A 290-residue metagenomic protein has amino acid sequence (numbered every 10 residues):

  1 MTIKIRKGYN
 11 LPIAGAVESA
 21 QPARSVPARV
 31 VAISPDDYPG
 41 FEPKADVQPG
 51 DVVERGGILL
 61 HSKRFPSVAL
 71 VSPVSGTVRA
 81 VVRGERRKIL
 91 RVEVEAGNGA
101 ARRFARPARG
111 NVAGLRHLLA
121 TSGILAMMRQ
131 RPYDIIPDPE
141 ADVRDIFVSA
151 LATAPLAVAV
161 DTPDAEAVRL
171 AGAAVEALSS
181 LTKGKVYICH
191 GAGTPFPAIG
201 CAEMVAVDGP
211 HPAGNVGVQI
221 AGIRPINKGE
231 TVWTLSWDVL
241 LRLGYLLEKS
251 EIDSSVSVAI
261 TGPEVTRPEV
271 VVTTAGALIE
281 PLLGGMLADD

Functional and structural regions predicted by a protein language model:
M1-D46: N-terminal, Lys/Arg-enriched amphipathic/low-complexity engagement segments that precede the first folded domain
F41, V47, R64-S67, R267: Short, solvent-exposed loop/turn positions at domain surfaces that link secondary-structure elements or cap domain
D46, V52, A69-S72, V272: Residue-level "contact hotspot" at macromolecular interaction interfaces
V47-H61, A80: Short, well-structured beta-strand-loop connectors
I58-S67, E85: Short, charged beta-turn/beta-strand-edge "cap" motif at the junction between a beta-strand and an adjacent loop
S67-R83: Short, compositionally biased
V82-D290: Buried, small/hydrophobic-residue-enriched core segments of structured protein domains
